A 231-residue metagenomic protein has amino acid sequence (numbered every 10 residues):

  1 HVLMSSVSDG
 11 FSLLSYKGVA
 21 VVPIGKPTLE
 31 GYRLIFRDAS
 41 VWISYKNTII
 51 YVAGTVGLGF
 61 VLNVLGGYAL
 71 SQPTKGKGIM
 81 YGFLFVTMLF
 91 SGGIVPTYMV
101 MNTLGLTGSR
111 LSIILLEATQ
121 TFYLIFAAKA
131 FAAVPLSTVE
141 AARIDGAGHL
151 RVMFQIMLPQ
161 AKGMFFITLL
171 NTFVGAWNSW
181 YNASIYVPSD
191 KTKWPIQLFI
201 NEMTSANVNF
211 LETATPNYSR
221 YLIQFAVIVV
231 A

Functional and structural regions predicted by a protein language model:
H1-A231: A hydrophobic, multi-pass inner-membrane permease signature
